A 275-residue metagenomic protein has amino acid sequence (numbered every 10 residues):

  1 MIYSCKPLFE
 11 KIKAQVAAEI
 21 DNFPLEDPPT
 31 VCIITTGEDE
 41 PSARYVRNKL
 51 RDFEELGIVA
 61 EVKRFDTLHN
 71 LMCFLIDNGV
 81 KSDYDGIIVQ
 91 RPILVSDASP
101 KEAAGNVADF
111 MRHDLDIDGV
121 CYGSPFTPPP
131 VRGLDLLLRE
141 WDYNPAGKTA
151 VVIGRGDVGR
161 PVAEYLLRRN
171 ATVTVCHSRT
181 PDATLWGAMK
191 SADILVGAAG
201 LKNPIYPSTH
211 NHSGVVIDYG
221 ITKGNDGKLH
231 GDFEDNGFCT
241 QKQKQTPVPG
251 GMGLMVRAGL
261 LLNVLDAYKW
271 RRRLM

Functional and structural regions predicted by a protein language model:
M1-D27: Positively charged, low-complexity intrinsically disordered leader regions
I2, G86-P145, W186, N203: Anion-binding alpha/beta catalytic cores of soluble intermediary-metabolism enzymes, centered on
P28-G37: Short beta-strand segments enriched in small/hydrophobic residues
T36-V46, P128-V215, G224, K228-C239 (+1 more regions): Glycine-rich phosphate/diphosphate-binding loop of Rossmann-like nucleotide-binding domains
L50-D66, V173-C176: Short beta-strand elements in bilobed, periplasmic/extracellular small-molecule ligand-binding domains
N70-S82: Short, well-structured alpha-helical segments in soluble
Q90-R91, V196-A199, Y219: Short, well-ordered coil/turn residues at beta-beta hairpins and beta-strand->alpha-helix junctions within
V107-D118, I217-L274: Rossmann-fold NAD(P)-binding glycine/threonine-rich loop
